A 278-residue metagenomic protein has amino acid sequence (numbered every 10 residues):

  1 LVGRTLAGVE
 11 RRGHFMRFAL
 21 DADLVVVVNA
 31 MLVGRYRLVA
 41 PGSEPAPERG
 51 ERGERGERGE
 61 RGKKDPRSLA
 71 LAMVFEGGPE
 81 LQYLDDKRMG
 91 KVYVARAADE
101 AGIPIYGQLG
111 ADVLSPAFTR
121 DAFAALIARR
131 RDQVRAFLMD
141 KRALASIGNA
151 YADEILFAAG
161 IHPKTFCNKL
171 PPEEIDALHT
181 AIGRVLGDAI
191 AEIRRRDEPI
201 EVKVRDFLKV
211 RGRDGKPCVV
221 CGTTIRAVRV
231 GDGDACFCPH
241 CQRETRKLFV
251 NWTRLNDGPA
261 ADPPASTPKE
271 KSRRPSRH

Functional and structural regions predicted by a protein language model:
L1, E10, F15, A122-H278: Basic, nucleic-acid-binding surfaces and adjacent catalytic neighborhoods in DNA/RNA-processing proteins
L1-Q82, R88-G90, G233-P263, P268-H278: A cross-family signal for N-terminal binding/gating loops and helix N-caps that shape access to the active site
V26-A158, F166: Phosphate/anion-contacting hairpin/loop surfaces
